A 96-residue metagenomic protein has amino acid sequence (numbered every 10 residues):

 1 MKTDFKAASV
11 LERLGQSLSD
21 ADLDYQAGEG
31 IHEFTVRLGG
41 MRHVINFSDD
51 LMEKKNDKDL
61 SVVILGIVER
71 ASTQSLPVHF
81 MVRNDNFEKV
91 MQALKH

Functional and structural regions predicted by a protein language model:
M1-Y25, K55-N84, M91-H96: Negatively charged, low-complexity tracts enriched in Asp/Glu with abundant Ser/Thr
L11-D49: Amphipathic, interaction-prone secondary-structure segments
G39-F47, L51-L65: Acidic, low-complexity, intrinsically disordered interaction modules
M41-I45, Q74, V90: Short, surface-exposed beta-strand/loop "edge" segments at domain boundaries and coil↔beta transitions
